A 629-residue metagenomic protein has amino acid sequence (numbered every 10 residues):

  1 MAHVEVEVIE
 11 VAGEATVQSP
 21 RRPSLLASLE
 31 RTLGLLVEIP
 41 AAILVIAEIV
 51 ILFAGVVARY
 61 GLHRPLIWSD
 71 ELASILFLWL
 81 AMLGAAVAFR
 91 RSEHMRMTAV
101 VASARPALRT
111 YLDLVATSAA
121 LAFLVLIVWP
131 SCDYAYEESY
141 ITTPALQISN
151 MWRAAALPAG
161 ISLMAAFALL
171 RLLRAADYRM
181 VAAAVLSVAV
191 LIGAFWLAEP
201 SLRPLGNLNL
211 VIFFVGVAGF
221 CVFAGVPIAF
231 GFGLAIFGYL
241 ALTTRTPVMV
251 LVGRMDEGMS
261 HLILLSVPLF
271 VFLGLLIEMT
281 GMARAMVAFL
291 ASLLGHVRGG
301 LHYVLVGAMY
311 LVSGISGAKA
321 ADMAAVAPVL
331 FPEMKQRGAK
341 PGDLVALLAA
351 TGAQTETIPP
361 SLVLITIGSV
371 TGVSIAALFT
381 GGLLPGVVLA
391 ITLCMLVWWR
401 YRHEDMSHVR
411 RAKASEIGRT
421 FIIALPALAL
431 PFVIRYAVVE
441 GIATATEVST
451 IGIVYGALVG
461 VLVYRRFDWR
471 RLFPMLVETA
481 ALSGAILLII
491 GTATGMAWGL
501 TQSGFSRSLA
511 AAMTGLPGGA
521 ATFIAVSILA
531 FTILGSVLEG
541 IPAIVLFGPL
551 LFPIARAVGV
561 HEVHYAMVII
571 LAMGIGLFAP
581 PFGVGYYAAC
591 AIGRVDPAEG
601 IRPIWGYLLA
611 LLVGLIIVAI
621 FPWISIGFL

Functional and structural regions predicted by a protein language model:
A2-E14, I141-T143, R153-A154, Y178-L629: Alpha-helical transmembrane segments of multi-pass membrane transport proteins
A2-G206, L488: Alpha-helical transmembrane segments and membrane-interface helix-loop junctions in multi-pass membrane proteins
